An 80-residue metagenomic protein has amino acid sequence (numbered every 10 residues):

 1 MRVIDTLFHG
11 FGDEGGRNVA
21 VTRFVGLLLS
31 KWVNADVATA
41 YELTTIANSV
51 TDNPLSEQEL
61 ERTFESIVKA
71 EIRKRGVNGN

Functional and structural regions predicted by a protein language model:
M1-N80: Modules that initiate DNA replication and primer synthesis
